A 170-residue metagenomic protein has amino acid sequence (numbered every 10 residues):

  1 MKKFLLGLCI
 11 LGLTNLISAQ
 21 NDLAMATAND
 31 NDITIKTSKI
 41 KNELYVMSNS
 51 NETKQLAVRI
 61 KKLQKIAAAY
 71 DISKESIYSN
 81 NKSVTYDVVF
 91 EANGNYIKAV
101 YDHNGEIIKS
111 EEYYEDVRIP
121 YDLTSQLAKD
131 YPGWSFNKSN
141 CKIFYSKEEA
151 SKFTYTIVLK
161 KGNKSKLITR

Functional and structural regions predicted by a protein language model:
M1-M25: Bacterial Sec-dependent N-terminal signal peptides
L16-Y78: Sec-dependent signal peptide cleavage junction
I40-L44, H103-E106, N163-K164: Short coil turn/linker residues within repeat-based beta-strand modules
V58-A99, F144, E148-L167: Exposed beta-strand-loop-beta-strand "reactive/processing" segments of non-cytosolic proteins
A99-N137: Long, charged/polar, surface-exposed segments that mediate recognition or autoinhibition
D102, T169-R170: Short, solvent-exposed loop/turn and secondary-structure capping segments
W134-K138, I143-K147: Gly/Ser-centered flexible loop/linker motifs
